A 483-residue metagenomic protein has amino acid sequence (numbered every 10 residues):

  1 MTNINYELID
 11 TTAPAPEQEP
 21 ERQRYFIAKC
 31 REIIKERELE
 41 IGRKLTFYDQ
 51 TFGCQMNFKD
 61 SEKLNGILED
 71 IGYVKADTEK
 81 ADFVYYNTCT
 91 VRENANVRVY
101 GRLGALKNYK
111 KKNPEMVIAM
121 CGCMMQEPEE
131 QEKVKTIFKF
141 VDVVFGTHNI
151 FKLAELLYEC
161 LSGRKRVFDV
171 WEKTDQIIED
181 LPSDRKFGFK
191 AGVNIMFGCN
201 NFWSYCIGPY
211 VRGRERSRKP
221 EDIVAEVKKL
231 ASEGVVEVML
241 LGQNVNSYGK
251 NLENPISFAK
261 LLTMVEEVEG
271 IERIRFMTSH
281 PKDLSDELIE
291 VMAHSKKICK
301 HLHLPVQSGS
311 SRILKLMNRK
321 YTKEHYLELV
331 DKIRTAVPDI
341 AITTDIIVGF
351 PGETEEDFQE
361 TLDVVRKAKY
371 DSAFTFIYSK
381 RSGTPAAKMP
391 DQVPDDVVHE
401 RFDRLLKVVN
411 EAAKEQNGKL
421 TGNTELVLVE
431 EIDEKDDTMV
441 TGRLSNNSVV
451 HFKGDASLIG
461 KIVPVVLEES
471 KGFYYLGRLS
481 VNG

Functional and structural regions predicted by a protein language model:
T2, T12-A13, K388-G483: Terminal RNA-binding accessory module
T2-Y248, E287, L302, E324-T335 (+5 more regions): Proteins enriched for Cys/Gly/acidic motifs involved in redox and nucleic-acid/cofactor modification
E115-M120, E127-E129, S232-E355, R366: Conserved SAM/AdoMet-binding glycine-rich loop
T136-F138, C160-G163, I256-F258, M292-A293 (+2 more regions): Short, hinge-like loop/turn segments at secondary-structure boundaries
F151, N201, N246, K282 (+3 more regions): Glycine-centered loop/turn positions within well-structured domains that cap or flank conserved ligand/cofactor-binding
K186-F189, C199-N201, I298, S308 (+5 more regions): Short flexible coil/turn linkers enriched for glycine and charged/polar residues that connect secondary-structure
W203, I223, L240, F276 (+7 more regions): Conserved, mostly hydrophobic/aromatic
K297-K300, R312-L428, V440, K461: A structural motif corresponding to the C-terminal lobe/cap of the Radical SAM core domain
